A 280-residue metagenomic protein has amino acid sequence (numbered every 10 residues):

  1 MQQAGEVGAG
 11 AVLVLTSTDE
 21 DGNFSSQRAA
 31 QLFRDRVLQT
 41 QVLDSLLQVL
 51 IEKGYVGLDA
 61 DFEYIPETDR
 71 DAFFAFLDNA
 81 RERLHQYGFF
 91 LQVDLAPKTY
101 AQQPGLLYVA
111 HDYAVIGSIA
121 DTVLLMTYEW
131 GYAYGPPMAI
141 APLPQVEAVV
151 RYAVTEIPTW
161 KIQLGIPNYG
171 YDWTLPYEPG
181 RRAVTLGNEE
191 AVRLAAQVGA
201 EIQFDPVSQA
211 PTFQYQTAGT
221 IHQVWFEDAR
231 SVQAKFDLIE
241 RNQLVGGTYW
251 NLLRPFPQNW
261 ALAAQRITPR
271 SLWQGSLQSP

Functional and structural regions predicted by a protein language model:
M1-S45: Glycan-recognition patch characteristic of GH18 chitinases/ENGases and related GlcNAc/peptidoglycan-binding proteins
A11, S17-G22, Y64-T68, P97-A101 (+4 more regions): Solvent-exposed loop/turn segments at secondary-structure junctions within structured extracellular/periplasmic domains
E20-A29, N168-K235, N259, A264-P280: Glycan-binding loop/region signatures in secreted carbohydrate-active enzymes
R28-V37, F62-R70, A133-I140, I221-W225: Second-shell loop/turn segments in exported
R36-I51, G105-A114, E227-E240: Short, acidic/polar
D44, R70-Q197: Substrate-binding surface in catalytic domains of secreted glycosidases
V56, D121, V245: Receiver (REC) domain switch/active-site residues of two-component response regulators
A60, V123-L125, L164, I239 (+1 more regions): Conserved, mostly hydrophobic/aromatic
